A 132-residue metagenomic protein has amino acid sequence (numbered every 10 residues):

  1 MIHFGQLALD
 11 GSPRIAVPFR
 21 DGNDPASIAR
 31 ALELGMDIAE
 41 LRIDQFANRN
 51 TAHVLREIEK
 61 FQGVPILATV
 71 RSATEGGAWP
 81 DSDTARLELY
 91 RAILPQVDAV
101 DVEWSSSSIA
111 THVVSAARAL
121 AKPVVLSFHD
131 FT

Functional and structural regions predicted by a protein language model:
M1-A26: N-terminal amphipathic alpha-helix/helix-capping segment at the start of soluble metabolic enzymes
G11-I15, G35-D37, Q62-I66, Q96-D98 (+1 more regions): Short, well-ordered coil/turn segments that N-cap beta-strands
P18-R20, I38-N48, T69, R86 (+3 more regions): Catalytic beta/alpha-barrel core
F19-E33, D81-A92: Short, acidic/polar
D21-P25, A29-F61: Extreme N-terminal leader/targeting regions
A29, L55-I58, Y90-R91, A110-S115: Short amphipathic alpha-helical segments and helix-helix/interface helices
N50-T74, S115-L126: Alpha-helix-loop-beta-strand connector modules within alpha/beta enzyme cores
P65-R91: Structural motif corresponding to the early beta-alpha repeats
